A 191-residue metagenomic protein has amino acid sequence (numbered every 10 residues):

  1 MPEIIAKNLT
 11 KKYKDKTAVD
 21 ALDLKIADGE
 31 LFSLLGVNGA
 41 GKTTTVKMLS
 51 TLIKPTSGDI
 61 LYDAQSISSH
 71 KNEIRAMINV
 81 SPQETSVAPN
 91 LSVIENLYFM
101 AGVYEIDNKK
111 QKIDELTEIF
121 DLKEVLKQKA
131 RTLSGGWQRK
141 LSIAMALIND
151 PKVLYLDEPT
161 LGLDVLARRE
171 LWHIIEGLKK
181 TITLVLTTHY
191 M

Functional and structural regions predicted by a protein language model:
S50: Helix-to-loop junction immediately C-terminal to a conserved catalytic motif
G58-S69, E73-I74: Conserved ABC transporter NBD signature motif
N90, K129-G136: Conserved ABC ATPase signature
Y98, G102-V125: Conserved ABC ATPase "signature" region
D150: Conserved catalytic motifs of ABC-family nucleotide-binding domains
L154-E158: Catalytic Walker B motif of ABC-type/P-loop ATPase nucleotide-binding domains
